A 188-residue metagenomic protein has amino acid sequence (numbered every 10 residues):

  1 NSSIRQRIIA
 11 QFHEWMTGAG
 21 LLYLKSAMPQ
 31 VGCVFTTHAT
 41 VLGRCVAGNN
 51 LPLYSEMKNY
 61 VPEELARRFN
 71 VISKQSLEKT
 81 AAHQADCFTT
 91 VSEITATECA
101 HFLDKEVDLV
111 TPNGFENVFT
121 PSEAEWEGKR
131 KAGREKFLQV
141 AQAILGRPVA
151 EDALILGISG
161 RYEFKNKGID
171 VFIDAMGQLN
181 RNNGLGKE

Functional and structural regions predicted by a protein language model:
N1-E188: Catalytic cores of nucleotide-sugar-dependent glycosyltransferases that transfer UDP/GDP/TDP-activated
